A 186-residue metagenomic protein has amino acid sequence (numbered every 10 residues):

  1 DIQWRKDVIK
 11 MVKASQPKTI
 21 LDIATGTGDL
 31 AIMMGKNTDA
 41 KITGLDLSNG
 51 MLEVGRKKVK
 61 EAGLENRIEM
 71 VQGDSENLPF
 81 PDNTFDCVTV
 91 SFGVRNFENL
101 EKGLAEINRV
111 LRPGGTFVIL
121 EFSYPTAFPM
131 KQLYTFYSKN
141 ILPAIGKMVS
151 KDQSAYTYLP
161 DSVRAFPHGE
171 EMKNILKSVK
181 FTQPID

Functional and structural regions predicted by a protein language model:
D1-K18, M33: Conserved alpha-helix/loop element of class I SAM-dependent methyltransferases that forms part of the SAM/SAH-binding
T19-I23, T27-N77: Class I SAM-dependent methyltransferase SAM/SAH-binding core
D46-L47, N99, F122: Short beta->alpha hinge that forms the Motif I/post-I loop of the SAM-binding pocket
E76-C87: A short acidic, Gly/Pro-enriched loop at the edge of an enzyme's catalytic core that lines a small-molecule cofactor
D86-L100: A short SAM/SAH-binding and catalytic strip from SAM-dependent methyltransferases
E101-P113: A short glycine-rich, Lys/Arg-flanked "PGG" loop and its adjoining helix->strand segment in the class I
L120-V179: C-terminal alpha-helical "lid/dimerization" subdomain adjacent to the S-adenosyl-L-methionine
F181-D186: Conserved S-adenosyl-L-methionine
